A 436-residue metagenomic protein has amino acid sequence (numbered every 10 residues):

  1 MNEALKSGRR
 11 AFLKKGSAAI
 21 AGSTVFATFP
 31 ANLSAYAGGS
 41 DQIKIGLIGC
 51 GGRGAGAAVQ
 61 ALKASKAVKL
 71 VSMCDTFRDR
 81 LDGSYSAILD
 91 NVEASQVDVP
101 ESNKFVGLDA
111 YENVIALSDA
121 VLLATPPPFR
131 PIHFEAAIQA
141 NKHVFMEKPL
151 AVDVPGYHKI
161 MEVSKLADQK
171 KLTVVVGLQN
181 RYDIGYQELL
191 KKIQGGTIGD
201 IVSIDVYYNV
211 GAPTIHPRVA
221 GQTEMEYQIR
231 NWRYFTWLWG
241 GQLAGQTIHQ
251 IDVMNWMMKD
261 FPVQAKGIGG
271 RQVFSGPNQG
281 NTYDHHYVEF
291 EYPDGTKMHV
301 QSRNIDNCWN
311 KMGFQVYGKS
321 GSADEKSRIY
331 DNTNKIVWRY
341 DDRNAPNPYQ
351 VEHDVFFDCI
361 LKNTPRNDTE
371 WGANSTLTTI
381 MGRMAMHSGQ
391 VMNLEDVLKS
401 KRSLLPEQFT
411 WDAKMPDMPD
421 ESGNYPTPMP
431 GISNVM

Functional and structural regions predicted by a protein language model:
M1-I20: N-terminal secretory signal peptides and thylakoid transit peptides that target proteins across membranes
A19-S95, M254, N434-M436: N-terminal Rossmann-like dinucleotide-binding module
G49-G54, D168-V175, N180-G280, F290 (+5 more regions): Predominantly a Rossmann-like dinucleotide-binding segment in NAD(P)-dependent oxidoreductases
Q60, K69-C74, I88, V263-M436: Glycine-enriched catalytic-core subsegment of oxygenase/oxidase enzymes
V92-L123: A structured beta-alpha segment of the ubiquitous adenosine-cofactor-binding alpha/beta core
T125-P128: N-terminal glycine-rich "phosphate-gripper" loop used for MgATP/nucleotide binding and carboxylate activation
P131-Y182, G196: Beta-strand-loop-alpha-helix segment that lines the small-molecule cofactor/substrate pocket of alpha/beta enzymes
